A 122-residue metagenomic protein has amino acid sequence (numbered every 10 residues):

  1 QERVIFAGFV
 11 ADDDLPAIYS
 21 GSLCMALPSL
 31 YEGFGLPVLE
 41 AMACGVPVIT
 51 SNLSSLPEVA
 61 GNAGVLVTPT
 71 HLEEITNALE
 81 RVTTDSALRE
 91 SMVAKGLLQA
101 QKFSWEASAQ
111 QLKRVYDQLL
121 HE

Functional and structural regions predicted by a protein language model:
Q1-E122: Carbohydrate transferase catalytic cores enriched for Leloir-type hexosyltransferases
